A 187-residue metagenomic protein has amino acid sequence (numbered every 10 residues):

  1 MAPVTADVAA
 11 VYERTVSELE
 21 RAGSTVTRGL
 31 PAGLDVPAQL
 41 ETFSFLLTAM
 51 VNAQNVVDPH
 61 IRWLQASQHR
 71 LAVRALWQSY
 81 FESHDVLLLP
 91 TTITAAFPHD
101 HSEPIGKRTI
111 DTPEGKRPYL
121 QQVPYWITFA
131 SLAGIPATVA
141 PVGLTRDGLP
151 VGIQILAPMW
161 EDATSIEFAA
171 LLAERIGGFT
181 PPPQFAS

Functional and structural regions predicted by a protein language model:
M1-L40, W63, L144: Gly/Ser-rich, acidic/histidine-flanked active-site/gating loops
M1-V4, A95-A96, D162: Short, acidic Gly/Pro/Ser/Thr-rich loop/turn segments
A2-A6, S67, G115-K116, P158: A generic secondary-structure micro-motif detector that highlights 1-2 residue hydrophobic/ambivalent hotspots embedded
V4-T5, A38, F97-D100, L149: Short glycine-/acidic-enriched loop or helix-start segments at secondary-structure transitions that form or flank
A9-T25, Y119-Q121, W126, S131-S187: Structural helix-boundary/capping segments
G23, T48-L132, Q184-A186: Serine-dependent amide/ester hydrolase catalytic core
R28, L87-L89, V139: Structured core elements
A38-N52: Charged, often glycine-rich, active-site loop that binds/positions anionic groups
